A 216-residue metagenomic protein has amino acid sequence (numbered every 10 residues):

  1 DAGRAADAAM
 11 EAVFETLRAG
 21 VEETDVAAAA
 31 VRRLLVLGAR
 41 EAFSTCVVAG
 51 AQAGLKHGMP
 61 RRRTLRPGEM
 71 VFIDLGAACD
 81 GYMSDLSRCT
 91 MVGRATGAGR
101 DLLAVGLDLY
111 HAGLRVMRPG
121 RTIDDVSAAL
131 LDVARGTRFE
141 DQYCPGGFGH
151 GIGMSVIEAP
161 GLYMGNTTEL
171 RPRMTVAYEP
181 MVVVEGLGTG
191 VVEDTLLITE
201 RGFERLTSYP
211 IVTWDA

Functional and structural regions predicted by a protein language model:
D1-A216: Active-site neighborhoods and metal-handling regions in enzymes and metal-associated proteins
